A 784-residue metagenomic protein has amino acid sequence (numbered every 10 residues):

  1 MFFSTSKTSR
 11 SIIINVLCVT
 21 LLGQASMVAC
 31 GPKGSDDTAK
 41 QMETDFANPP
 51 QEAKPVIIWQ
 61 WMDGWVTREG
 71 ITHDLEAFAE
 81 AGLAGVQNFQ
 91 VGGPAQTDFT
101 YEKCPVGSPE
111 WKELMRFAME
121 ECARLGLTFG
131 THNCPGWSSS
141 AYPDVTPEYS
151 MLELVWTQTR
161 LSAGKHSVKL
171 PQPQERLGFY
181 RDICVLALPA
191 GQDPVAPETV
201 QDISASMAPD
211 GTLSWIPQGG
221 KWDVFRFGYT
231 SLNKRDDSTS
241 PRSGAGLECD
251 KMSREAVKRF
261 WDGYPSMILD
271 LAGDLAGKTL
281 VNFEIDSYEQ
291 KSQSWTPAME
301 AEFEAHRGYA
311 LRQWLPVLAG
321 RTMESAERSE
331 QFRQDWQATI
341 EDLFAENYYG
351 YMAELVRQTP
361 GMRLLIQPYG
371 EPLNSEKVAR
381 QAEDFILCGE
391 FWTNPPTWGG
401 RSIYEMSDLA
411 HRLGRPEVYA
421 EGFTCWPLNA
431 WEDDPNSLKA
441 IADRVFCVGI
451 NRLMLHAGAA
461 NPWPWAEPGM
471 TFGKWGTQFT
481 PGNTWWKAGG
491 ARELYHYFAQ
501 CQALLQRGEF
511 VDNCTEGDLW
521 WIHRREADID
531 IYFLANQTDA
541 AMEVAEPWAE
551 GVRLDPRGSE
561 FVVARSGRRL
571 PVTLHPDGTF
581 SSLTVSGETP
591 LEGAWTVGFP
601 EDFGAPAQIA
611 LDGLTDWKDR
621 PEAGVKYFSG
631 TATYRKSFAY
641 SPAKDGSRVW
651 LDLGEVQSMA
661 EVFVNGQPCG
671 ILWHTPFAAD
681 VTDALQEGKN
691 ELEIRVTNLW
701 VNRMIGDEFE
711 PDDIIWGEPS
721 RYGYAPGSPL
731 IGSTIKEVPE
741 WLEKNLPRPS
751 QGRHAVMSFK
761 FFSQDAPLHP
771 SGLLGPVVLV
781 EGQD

Functional and structural regions predicted by a protein language model:
I14-A25: Bacterial N-terminal signal peptides
G23-K40: Bacterial Sec-dependent signal peptides at the C-terminal "C-region" and cleavage site
T38-G85: Mature N-terminal segment immediately following signal peptide/propeptide cleavage in secreted/periplasmic
A53-P55, T67-T72, G85, Q96 (+9 more regions): Carbohydrate-binding surfaces of carbohydrate-active enzymes
V91-S206, W215-G219, V224-F227, L232-S238 (+2 more regions): Acidic/aromatic-lined carbohydrate-recognition and catalytic surfaces of CAZymes acting on diverse glycans
W137-S139, D144-P147, M151, W156-T199 (+4 more regions): An acidic-aromatic loop/edge-strand motif
Q192-M267, L271, V552-E588, E687-K689: Extended acidic/polar, glycine-enriched regions that form or flank non-catalytic beta-rich accessory modules
A540, G654-M659: Short proline/glycine-enriched turn/loop motifs at strand-loop junctions of beta-rich domains
